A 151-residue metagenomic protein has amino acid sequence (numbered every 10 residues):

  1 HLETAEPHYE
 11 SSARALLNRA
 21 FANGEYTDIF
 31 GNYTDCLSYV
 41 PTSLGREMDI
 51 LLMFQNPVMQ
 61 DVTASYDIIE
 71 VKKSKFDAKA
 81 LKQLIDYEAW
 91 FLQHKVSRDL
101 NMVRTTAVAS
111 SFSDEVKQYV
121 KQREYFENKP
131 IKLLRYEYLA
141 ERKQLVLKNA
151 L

Functional and structural regions predicted by a protein language model:
H1-L151: Charged, terminal alpha-helix-loop-beta segments that serve as non-catalytic nucleic-acid engagement and/or assembly
